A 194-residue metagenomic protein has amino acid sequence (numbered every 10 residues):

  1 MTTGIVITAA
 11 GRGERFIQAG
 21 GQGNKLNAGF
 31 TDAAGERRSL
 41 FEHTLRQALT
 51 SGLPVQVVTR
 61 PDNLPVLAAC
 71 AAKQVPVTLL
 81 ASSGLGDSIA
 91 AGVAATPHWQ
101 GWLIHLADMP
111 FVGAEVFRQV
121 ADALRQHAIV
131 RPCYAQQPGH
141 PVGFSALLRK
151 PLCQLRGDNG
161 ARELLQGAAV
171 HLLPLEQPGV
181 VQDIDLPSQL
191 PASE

Functional and structural regions predicted by a protein language model:
M1-I5, Q154-E194: Conserved alpha/beta core of the MobA/IspD/sugar-nucleotide pyrophosphorylase nucleotidyltransferase superfamily
T2, V6, E42-H43, A81-S82 (+2 more regions): Structured catalytic cores of enzymes that bind and process phosphorylated ligands/cofactors
T3-P61: N-terminal glycine-rich phosphate-binding loop and ensuing alpha1 helix
V6-A10, H105-L106, P132-A135, P174-E176: Short beta-strand segments
G21-K25, T31, G35-S39, P61 (+5 more regions): Residues at secondary-structure transition points
G23, S51, A71-Q74, L148 (+1 more regions): Short, structured coil segments at secondary-structure junctions
L40-G101: Conserved N-terminal catalytic core of the sugar/cofactor nucleotidyltransferase
L80-K150: Conserved beta-loop-beta/alpha segment of the NTase-like Rossmann-fold superfamily that binds/positions NTPs
